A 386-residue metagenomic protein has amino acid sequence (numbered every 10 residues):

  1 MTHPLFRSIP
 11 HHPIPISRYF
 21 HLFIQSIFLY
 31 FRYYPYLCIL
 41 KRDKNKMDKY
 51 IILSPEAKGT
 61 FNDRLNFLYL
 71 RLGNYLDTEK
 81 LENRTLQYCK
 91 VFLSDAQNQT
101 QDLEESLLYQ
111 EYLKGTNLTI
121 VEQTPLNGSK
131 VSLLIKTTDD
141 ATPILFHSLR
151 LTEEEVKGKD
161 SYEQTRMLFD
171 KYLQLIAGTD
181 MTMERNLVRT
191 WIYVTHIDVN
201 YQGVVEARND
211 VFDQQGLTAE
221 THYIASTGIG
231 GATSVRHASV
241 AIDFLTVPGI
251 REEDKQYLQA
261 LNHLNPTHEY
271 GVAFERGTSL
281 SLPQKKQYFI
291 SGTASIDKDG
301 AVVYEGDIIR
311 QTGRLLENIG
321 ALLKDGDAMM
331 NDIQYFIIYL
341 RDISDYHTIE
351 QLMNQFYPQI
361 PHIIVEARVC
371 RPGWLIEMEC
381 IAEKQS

Functional and structural regions predicted by a protein language model:
M1-L37: Low-complexity proline/serine/threonine-rich segments in eukaryotic and viral proteins
Y36-Q334, Y339-S386: N-terminal presequence-like segments and the immediate start of the first folded domain
